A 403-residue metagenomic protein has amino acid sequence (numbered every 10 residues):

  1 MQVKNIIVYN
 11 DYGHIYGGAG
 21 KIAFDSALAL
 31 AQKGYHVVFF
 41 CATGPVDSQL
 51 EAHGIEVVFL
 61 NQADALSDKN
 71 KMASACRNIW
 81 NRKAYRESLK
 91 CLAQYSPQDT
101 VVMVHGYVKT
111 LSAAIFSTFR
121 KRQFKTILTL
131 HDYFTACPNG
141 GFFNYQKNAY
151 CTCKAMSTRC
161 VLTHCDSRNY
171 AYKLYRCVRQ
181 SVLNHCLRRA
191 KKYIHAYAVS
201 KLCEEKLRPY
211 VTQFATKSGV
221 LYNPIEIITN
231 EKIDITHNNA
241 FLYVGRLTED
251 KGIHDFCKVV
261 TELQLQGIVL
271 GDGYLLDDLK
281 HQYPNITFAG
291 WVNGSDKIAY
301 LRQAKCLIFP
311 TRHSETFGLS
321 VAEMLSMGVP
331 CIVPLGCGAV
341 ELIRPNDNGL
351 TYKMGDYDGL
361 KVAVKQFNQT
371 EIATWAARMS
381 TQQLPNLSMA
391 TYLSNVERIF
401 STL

Functional and structural regions predicted by a protein language model:
K33-R82, C91, G273: N-terminal strand-loop element at the rim of the active site of nucleotide-sugar-dependent glycosyltransferases
K121, F134, Q146-A196: Membrane-proximal helix-turn-helix segments that form the acceptor-binding/catalytic region of lipid-linked
L202, P224: Carbohydrate-associated surface elements
I225, D234-K251, C257-E262: Conserved donor-binding/catalytic core segment of Leloir-type glycosyltransferases
D277-A299: Nucleotide-activated donor-binding/catalytic signature segment of Leloir-type glycosyltransferases, i.e., the conserved
P330-V333: Short hydrophobic beta-strand element within catalytic cores of glycosyltransferases and related nucleotide-activated
G336-N346, L350-T351: Short acidic/histidine- and often glycine-rich active-site loop of Leloir-type glycosyltransferases that engages
E371-S401: A charged, aromatic-enriched C-terminal amphipathic alpha-helix characteristic of glycosyltransferases across folds
